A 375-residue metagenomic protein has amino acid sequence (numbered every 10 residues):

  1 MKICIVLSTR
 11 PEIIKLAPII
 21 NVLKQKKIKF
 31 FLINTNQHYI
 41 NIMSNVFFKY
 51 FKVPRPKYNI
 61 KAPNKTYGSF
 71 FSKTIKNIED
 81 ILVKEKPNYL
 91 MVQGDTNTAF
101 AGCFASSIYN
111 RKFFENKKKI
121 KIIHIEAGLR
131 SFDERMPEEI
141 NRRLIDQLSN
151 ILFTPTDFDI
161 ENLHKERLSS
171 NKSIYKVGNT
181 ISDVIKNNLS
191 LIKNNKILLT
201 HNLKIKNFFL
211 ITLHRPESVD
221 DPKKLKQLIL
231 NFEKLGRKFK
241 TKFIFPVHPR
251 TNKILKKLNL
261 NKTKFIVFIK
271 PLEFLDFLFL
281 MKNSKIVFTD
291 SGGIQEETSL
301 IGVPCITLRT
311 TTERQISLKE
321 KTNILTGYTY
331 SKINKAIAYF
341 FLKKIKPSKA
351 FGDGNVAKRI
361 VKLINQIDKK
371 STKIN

Functional and structural regions predicted by a protein language model:
M1-N375: Nucleotide-activated sugar donor-binding and catalytic core shared by glycosyltransferases and related lipid-linked
